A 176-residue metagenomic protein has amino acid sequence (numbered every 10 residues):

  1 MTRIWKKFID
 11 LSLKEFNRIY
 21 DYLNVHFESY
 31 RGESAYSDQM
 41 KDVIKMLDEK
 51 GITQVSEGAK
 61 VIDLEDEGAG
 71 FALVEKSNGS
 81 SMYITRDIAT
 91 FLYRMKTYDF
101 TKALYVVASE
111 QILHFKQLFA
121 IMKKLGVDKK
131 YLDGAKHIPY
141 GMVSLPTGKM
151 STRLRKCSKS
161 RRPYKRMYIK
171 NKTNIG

Functional and structural regions predicted by a protein language model:
M1-G176: NTP-dependent nucleotidyl-transfer catalytic core
